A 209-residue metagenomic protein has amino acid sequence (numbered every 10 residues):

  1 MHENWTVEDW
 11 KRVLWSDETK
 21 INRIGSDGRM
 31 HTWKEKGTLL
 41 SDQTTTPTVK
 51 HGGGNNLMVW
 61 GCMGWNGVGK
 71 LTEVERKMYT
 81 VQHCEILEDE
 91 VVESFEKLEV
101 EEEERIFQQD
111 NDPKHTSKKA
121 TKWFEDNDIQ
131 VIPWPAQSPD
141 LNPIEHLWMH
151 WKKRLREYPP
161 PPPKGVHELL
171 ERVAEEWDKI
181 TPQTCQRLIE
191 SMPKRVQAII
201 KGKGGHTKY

Functional and structural regions predicted by a protein language model:
M1-D89, G202-K203: Extended, low-complexity cationic-aromatic segments
E8-K20, I144-Y209: C-terminal anion-handling pockets and recognition modules
S16-E18, E101-H115, P139-N142: Acidic/histidine-rich, metal-coordinating catalytic segments
I21, L57, R105, K118 (+4 more regions): Short alpha-helical patches at protein termini and domain edges that function as localization/binding signals
I24-G25, T72, P133, P182 (+1 more regions): Intrinsically disordered, low-complexity regions enriched in proline, serine, glycine and charged residues
G54-N56, W65, T80, C84 (+7 more regions): Generic preference for well-ordered alpha-helical elements
H83-I106: Short, basic/hydrophobic alpha-helical segments
D112-L141, E145: Helix-centered, glycine/charged polyanion-binding patches within enzymatic domains that contact phosphate-containing
